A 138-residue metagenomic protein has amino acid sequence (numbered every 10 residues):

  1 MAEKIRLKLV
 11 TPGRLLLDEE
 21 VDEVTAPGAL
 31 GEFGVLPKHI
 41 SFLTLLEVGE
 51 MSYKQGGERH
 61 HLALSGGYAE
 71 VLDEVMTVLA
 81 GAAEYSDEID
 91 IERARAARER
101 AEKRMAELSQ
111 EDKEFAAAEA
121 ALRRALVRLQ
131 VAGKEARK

Functional and structural regions predicted by a protein language model:
M1-R6, K134-K138: Short, charged, intrinsically disordered terminal tails
R6-R95, E99-R100: Compact, glycine-rich, soluble single-domain proteins
E84-K138: Acidic/glycine-rich phosphate/pyrophosphate-binding loops and surrounding catalytic core that coordinate Mg2+
